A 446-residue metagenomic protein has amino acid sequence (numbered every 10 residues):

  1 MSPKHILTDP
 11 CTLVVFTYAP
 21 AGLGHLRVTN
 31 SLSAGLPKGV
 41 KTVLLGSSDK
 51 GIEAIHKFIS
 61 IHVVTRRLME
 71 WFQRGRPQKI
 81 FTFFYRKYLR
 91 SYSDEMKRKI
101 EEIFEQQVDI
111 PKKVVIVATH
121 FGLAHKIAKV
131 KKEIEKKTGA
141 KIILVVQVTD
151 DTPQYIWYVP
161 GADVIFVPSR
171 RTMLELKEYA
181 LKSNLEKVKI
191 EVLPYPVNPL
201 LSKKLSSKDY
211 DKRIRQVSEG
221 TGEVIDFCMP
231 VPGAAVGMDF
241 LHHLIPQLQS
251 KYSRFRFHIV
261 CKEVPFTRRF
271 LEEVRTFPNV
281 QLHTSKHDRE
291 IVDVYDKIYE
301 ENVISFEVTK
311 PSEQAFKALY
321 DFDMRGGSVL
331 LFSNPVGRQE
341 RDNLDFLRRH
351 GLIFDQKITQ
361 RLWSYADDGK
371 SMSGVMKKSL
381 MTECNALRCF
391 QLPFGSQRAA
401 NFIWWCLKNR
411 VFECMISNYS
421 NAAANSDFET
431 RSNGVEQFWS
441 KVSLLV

Functional and structural regions predicted by a protein language model:
M1-V446: Nucleotide-activated sugar donor-binding and catalytic core shared by glycosyltransferases and related lipid-linked
